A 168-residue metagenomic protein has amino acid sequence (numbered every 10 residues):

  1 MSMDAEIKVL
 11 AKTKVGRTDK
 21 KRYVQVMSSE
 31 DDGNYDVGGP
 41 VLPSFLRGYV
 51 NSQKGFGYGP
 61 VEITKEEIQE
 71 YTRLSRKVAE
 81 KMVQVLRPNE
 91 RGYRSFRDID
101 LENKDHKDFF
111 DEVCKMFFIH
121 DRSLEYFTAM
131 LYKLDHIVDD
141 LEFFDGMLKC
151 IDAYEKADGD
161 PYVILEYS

Functional and structural regions predicted by a protein language model:
M1-G159, Y167-S168: Acidic (Asp/Glu-rich) sequence patches and key acidic residues that form negatively charged surfaces used
Y162: Intrinsically disordered, Lys/Arg-rich low-complexity segments
